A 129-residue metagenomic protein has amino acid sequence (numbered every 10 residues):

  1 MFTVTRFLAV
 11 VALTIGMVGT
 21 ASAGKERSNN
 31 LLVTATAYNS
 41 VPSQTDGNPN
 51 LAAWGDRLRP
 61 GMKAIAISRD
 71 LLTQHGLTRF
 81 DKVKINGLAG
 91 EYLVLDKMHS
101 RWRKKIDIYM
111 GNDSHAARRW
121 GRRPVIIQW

Functional and structural regions predicted by a protein language model:
M1-L8: Bacterial N-terminal signal peptides that target proteins for export
F2, G24-W129: Solvent-exposed, well-ordered loop and adjacent helix/strand elements within mature globular domains that form
L8-G16: Bacterial N-terminal signal peptides
V18-A21: N-terminal signal peptide c-region/cleavage motif recognized by signal peptidases
